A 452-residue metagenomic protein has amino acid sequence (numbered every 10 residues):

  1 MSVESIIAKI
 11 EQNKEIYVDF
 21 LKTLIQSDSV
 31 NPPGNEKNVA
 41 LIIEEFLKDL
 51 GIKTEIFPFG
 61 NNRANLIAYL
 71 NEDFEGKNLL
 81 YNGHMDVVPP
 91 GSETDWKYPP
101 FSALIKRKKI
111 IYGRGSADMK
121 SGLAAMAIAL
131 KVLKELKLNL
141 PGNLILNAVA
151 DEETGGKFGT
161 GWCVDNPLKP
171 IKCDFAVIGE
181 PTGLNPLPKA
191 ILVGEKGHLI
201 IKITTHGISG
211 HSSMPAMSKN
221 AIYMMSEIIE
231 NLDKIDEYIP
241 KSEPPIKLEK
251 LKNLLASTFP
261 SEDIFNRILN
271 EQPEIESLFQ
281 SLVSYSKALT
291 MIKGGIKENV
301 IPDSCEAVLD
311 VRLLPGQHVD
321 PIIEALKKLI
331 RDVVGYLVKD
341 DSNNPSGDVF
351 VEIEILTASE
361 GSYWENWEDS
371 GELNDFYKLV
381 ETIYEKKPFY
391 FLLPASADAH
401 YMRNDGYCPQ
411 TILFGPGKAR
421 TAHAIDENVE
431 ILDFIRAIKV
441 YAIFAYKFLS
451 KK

Functional and structural regions predicted by a protein language model:
S2-R114, E135-L140, K418: Acidic/His- and Gly-rich active-site-bordering loop/insert found across diverse amide/peptide-bond hydrolases
S5, Q12, G51, M85 (+7 more regions): Secretory-pathway/membrane protein signature
I52, Y69, F74-G76, N185 (+5 more regions): An extended, acidic, His-containing surface patch that forms the Zn2+-binding/catalytic region of metallohydrolases
L70, T205, V311-L313: Hydrophobic beta-strand positions in extracellular immunoglobulin-like domains
N82, I201-T204, Q410-P416: Non-cysteine beta-strand/loop elements that form the S-adenosyl-L-methionine
M85-D86, L232-E237, K327-L337: A common structural junction motif
D95, L138, L192-H198, S281 (+2 more regions): Short glycine/proline-enriched loop/turn "hinge" motifs that connect secondary-structure elements and lie
I111, S116-A117, S121-Y285, H423-R436: Fold-level recognition of mixed alpha/beta catalytic cores in primary-metabolism enzymes, strongest
